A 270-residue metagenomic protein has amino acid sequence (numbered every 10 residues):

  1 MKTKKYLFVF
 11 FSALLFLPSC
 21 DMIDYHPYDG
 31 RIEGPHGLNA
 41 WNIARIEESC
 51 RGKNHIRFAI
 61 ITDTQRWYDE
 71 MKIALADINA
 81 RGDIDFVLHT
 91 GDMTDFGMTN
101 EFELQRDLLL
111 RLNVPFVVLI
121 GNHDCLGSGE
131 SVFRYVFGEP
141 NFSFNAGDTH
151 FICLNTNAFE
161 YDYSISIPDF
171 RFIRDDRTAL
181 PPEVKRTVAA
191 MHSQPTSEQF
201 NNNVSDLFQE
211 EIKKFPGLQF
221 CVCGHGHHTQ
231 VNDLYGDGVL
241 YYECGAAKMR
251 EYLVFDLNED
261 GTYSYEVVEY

Functional and structural regions predicted by a protein language model:
M1-C20: Sec-dependent bacterial lipoprotein signal peptides
C20-L104: N-terminal active-site segment of His-dependent metallophosphoesterases
P35-G37, T99-R186, L207-G217, V231-E266: Extended active-site neighborhood of metal-dependent phosphoesterases/phosphodiesterases
I60-T62, F86-D92, F116-N122, V188-H192 (+2 more regions): Active-site neighborhood of phospho(di)ester-bond hydrolases with catalytic His/Asp-centered motifs
T64-D69, M93-N100, C125-G129, D162-S164 (+1 more regions): Acidic-and-aromatic substrate-binding clefts and catalytic sites of carbohydrate-active enzymes
R81, R177-E198: Short acidic, glycine-rich surface-loop motifs adjacent to enzyme active sites
L180, E198-D206, G226: Flexible, glycine-rich surface segments
A190, E266-Y270: Short, solvent-exposed aromatic-acidic interface loops
